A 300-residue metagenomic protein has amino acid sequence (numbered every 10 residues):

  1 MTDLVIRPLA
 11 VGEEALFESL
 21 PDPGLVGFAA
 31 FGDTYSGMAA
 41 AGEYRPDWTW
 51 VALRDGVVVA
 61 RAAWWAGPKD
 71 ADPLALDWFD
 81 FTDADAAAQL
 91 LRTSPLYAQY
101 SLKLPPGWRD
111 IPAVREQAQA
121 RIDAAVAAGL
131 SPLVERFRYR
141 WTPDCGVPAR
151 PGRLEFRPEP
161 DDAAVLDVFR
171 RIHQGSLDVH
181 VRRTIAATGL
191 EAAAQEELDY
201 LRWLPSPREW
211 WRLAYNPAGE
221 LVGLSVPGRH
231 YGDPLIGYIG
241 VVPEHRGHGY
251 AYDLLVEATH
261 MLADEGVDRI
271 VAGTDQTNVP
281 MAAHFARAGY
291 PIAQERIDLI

Functional and structural regions predicted by a protein language model:
M1-D3, R7-L25, L133, R138 (+2 more regions): A short, well-structured alpha-helix characteristic of acyl/acetyltransferase catalytic modules
P21-G24, D33-W108, P217, G223-P234 (+1 more regions): Conserved donor-binding loop and adjoining core beta-sheet/short helix segment in diverse acyl/aminoacyl transferases
A30, T34, A149-P234: Flexible, substrate/cofactor-facing loop regions flanked by secondary structure within enzyme catalytic domains
A60, V134-E135, V222-G223, Q294: A structural microfeature
T82-P160, L299-I300: Acyl-donor-binding surface of acyltransferase catalytic domains
A84-Y97, V241, G247-D264, V279-R287: Conserved acetyl-CoA-binding loop-helix of GNAT-fold acetyltransferases
L96-A98, D268, P291: Short acidic/polar active-site loop segments enriched in Thr and Asp
I239-V241, T274: Hydrophobic adenine-recognition pocket in adenosine-nucleotide-binding enzymes
